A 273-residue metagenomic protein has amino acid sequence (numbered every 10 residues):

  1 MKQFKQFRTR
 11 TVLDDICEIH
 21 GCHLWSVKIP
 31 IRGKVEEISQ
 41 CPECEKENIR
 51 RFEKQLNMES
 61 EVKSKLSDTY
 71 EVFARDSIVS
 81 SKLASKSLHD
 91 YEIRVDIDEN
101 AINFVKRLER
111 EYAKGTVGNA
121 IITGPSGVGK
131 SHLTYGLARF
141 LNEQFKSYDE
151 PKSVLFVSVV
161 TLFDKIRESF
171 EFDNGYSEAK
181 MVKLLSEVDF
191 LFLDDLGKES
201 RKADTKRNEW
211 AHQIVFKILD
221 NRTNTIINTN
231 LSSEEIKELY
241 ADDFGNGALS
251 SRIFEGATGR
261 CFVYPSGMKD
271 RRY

Functional and structural regions predicted by a protein language model:
M1-E99, R271-Y273: A short, basic N-terminal segment
D90-A120: Pre-Walker A (pre-P-loop) alpha-helix and adjacent loop at the N terminus of AAA/AAA+ ATPase modules, a conserved
E99-V105, N142-E187: Short glycine-rich substrate-engagement loop in P-loop NTPases that contacts/grips substrate
T116-Y135: Walker A/P-loop nucleotide-binding motif
G118, S153, E187-F190, N221-I227: Loop/turn-to-beta-strand initiation segments
Y135-L141: GG-anchored amphipathic helix commonly corresponding to the ABC/SMC/Rad50 NBD signature/C-loop
A138, S169, L196-Y273: Replace "adjacent to P-loop NTPase cores in ATP/GTP-dependent enzymes" with "adjacent to NTP-binding cores
